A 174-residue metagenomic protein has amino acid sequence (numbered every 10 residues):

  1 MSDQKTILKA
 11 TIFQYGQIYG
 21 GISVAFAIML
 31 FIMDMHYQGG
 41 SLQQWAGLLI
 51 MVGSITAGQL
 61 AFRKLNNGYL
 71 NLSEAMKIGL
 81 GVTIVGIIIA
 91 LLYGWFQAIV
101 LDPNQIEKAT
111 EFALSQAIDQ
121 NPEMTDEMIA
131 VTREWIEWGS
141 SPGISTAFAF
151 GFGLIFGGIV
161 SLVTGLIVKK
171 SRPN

Functional and structural regions predicted by a protein language model:
M1-A61: Transmembrane alpha-helical insertion/packing segments
M1-T6, V168-N174: Short, charged juxtamembrane terminal tails flanking transmembrane helices
G16-G21, G79-I88: Selective transmembrane-helix segments that form parts of the transport pathway or gating/packing helices in multipass
I22-F26, L30, I50-I55, G86-A90 (+4 more regions): Alpha-helical transmembrane segments of multipass membrane proteins
Q59-A75: Membrane-helix interface/capping segments
Y93-N121: Functional transmembrane-helix hotspots
L114-S140: Short membrane-interface loop/juxtamembrane segments of multi-pass integral membrane proteins
R133-I155: Individual transmembrane alpha-helix segments
